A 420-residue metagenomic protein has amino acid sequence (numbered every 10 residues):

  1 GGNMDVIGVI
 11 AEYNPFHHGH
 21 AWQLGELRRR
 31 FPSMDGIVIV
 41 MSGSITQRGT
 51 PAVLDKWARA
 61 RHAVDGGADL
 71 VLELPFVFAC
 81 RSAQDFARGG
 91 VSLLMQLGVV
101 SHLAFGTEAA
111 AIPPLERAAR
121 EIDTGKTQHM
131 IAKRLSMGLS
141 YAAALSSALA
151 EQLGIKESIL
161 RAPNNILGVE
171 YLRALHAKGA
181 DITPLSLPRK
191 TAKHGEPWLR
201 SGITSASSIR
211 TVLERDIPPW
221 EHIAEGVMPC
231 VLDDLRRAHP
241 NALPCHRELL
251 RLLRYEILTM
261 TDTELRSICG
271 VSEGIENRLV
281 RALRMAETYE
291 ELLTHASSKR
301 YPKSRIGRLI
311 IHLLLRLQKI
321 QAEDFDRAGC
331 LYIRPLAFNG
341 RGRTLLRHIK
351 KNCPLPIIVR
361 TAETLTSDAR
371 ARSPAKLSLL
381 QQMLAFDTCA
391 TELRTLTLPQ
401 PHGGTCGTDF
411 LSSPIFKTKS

Functional and structural regions predicted by a protein language model:
G2-R59: N-terminal catalytic cores of NTP/NDP-binding nucleotidyl/phosphoryl-transfer enzymes
V9-I10, V40-M41, L72-L74, L185-L187: Short beta-strands and strand-loop turn motifs
R28-F31, V64, L94-M95, H176: N-terminal cationic-hydrophobic initiation segments that often serve targeting/anchoring roles
M34, A68, V99-V100: A structural motif
A60-P75: A glycine-rich helix N-cap at a beta->alpha junction
L74-S420: Active-site cores that bind ATP or allylic diphosphates and position pyrophosphate for catalysis
